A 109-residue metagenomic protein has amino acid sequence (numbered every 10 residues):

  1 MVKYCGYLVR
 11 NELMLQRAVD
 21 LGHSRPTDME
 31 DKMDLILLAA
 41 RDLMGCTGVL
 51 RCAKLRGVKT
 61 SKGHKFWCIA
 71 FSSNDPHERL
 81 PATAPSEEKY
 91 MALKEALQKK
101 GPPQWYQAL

Functional and structural regions predicted by a protein language model:
M1-M91, E95-K99: Acidic (Asp/Glu-rich) sequence patches and key acidic residues that form negatively charged surfaces used
K100-L109: C-terminal or internal capping secondary-structure element at the end of a domain, subdomain, or sheet
